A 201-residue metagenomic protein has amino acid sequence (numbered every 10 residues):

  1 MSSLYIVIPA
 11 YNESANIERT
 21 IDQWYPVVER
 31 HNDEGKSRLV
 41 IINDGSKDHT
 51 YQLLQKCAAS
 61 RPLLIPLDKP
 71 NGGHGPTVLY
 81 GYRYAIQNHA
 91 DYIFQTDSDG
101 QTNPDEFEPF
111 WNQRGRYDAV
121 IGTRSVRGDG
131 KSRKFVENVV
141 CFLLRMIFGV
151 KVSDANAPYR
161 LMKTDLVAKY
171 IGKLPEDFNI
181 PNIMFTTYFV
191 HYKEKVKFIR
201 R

Functional and structural regions predicted by a protein language model:
S3-Y5, R38, M184: Cell-envelope/extracellular polymer assembly enzymes that use nucleotide-activated donors
I8, N32-S46, L67-P70, T96: Short beta-strand/loop segment that forms part of the nucleotide-sugar
E13-R30: Short, well-formed alpha-helical segments that are part of the catalytic scaffolds of diverse glycosyltransferases
N32, V40, Y51-N88: Conserved donor nucleotide-binding strand/loop of the catalytic core
N43-Q52, G100: A conserved acidic beta->alpha catalytic loop
G73-V78, Y82, Q101, D129-R201: Conserved catalytic loops of nucleotide-sugar-dependent glycosyltransferases that act on lipid-linked
A90-Q101: Short beta-strand-to-loop acidic/aromatic patch adjacent to the donor-nucleotide binding site
E108-K131: Conserved donor NDP-sugar-binding/catalytic core segment of glycosyltransferases
